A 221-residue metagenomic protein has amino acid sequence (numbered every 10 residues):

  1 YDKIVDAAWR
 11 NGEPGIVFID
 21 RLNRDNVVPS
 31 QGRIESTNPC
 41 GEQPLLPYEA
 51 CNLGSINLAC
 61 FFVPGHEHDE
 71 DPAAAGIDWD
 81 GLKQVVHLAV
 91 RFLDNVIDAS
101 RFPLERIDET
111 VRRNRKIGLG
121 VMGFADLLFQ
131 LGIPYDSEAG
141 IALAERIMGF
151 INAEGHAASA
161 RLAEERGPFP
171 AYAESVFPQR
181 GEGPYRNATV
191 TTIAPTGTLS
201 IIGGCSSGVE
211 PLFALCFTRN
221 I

Functional and structural regions predicted by a protein language model:
Y1, T37, G183-R186: Short solvent-exposed loop/turn micro-motifs enriched in small/polar/acidic residues
Y1-G32, H66-P72, V121-F177: Conserved, charged catalytic cores of large soluble enzymes
K3-V5, C40, T189-V190: A generic hydrophobic-helix recognition signal that picks specific residues within alpha-helical hydrophobic
A8-V111, K116, G123-L131, C205 (+1 more regions): Function-dense linear segments that define catalytic or interfacial modules in macromolecule-processing proteins
I16, T191-T192, I201: Short beta-strand scaffold segments in enzyme catalytic cores
V85-D108, R112, I133-T196: Internal maturation/activation junctions in enzymes
L131, L143, M148-G155, S200-I221: Catalytic phosphate/nucleotide-handling subdomain of diverse soluble enzymes
